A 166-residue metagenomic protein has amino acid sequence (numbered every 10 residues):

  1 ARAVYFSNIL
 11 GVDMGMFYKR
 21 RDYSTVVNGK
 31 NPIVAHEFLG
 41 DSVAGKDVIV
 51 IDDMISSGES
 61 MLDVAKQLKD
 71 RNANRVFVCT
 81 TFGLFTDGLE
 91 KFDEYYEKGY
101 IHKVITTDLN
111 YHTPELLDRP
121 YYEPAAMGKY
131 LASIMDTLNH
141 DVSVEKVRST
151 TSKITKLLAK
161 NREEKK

Functional and structural regions predicted by a protein language model:
A1-K166: PRPP-associated nucleotide enzymes
